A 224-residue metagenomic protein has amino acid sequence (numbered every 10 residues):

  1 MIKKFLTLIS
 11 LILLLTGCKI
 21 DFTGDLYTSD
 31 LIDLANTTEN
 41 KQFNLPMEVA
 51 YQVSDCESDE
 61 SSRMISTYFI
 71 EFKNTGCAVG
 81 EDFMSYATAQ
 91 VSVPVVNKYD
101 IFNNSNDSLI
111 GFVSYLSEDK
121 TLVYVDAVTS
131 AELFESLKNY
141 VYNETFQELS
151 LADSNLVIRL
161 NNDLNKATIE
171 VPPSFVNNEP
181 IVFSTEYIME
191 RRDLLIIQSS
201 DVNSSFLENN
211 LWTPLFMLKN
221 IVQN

Functional and structural regions predicted by a protein language model:
I2-I9: Sec-dependent signal peptide recognition, specifically the positively charged N-region followed immediately by
L14-G17: C-terminal motif of bacterial Sec signal peptides marking the signal peptidase cleavage site
K19-D21: Bacterial signal peptide processing site
T23-I32: Short, low-complexity, disordered segments immediately C-terminal to signal peptides in bacterial exported proteins
I32-N40: Edge/loop elements at the starts and ends of beta-strands within beta-rich repeat scaffolds
N40-Y68: Post-signal-peptide N-terminal segment of Sec-exported extracytoplasmic proteins
Y68-N224: Mature, soluble, non-transmembrane domains
